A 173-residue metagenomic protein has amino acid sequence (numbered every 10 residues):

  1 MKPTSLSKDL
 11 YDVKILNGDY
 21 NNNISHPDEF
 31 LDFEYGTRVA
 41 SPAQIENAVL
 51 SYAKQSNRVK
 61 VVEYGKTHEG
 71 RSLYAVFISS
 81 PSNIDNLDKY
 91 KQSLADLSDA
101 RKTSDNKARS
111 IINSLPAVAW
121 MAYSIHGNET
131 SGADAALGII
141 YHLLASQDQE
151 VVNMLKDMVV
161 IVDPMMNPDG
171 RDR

Functional and structural regions predicted by a protein language model:
M1-R173: M14 metallocarboxypeptidase catalytic domain recognition
